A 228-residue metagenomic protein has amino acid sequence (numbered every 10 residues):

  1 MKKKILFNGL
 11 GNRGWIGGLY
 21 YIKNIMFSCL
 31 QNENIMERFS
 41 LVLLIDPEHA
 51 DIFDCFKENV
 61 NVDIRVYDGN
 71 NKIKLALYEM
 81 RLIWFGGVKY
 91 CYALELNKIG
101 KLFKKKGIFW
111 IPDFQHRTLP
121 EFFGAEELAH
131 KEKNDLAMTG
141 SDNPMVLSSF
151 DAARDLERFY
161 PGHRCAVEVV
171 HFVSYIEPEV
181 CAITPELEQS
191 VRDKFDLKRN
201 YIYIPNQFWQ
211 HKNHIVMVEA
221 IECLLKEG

Functional and structural regions predicted by a protein language model:
M1-G228: Carbohydrate transferase catalytic cores enriched for Leloir-type hexosyltransferases
